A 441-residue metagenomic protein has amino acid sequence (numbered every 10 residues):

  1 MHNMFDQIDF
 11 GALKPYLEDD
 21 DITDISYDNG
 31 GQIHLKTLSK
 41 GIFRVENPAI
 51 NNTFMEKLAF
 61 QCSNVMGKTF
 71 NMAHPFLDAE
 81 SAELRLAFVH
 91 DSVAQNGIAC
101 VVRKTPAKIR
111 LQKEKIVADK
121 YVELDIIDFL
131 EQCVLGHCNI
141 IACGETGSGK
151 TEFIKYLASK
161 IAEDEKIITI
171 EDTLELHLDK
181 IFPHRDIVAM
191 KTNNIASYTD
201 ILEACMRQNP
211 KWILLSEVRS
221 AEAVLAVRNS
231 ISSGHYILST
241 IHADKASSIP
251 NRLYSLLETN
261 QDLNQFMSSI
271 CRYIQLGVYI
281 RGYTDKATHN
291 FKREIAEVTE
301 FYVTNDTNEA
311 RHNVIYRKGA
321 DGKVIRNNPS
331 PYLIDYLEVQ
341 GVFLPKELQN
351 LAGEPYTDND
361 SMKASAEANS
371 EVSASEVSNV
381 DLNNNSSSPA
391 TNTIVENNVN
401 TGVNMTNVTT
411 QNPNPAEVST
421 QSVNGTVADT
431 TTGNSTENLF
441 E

Functional and structural regions predicted by a protein language model:
M1-I8, N290-V408, N412-E441: NTP-binding/hydrolysis catalytic cores, primarily Walker-type P-loop NTPases
H2-I22, M66-A73: Phosphate-interacting basic helix/loop segments used at nucleotide- and nucleic-acid interfaces
Q32-G136, I181: P-loop NTP-binding catalytic core
I140, Y156-S269: Switch/coupling sub-region of P-loop NTPases
E145-T146: The conserved Walker
K150: Conserved lysine of the Walker
F153: Hydrophobic positions on the alpha1 helix immediately C-terminal to the Walker A/P-loop
R228, S269-E297: Helical/strand "switch-coupling" subdomains that flank nucleotide/phosphate-binding cores, especially in P-loop NTPases
